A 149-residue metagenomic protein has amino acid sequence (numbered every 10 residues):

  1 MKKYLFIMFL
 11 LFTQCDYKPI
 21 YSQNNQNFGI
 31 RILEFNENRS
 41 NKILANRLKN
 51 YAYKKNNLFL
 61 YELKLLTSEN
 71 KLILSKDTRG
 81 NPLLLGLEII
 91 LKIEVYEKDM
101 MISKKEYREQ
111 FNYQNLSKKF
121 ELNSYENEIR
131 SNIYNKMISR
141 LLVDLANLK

Functional and structural regions predicted by a protein language model:
Y4-F12: Sec-dependent N-terminal signal peptides
I7, L33-F35, A52-Y53: Alpha-helix C-terminal capping segments
F12-I32: Bacterial Sec signal peptide processing site at the extreme N-terminus
P19-Q23, K42, L58, K76 (+1 more regions): Acidic, polar-rich low-complexity tracts and alpha-helical solenoid repeat scaffolds
N25-A45: Post-signal peptide N-terminal segment of mature Sec-exported envelope proteins
K49-Y51, K55, Y61-K104, F111-S131 (+1 more regions): Surface-exposed short loop/turn segments
R130-K149: C-terminal or internal capping secondary-structure element at the end of a domain, subdomain, or sheet
